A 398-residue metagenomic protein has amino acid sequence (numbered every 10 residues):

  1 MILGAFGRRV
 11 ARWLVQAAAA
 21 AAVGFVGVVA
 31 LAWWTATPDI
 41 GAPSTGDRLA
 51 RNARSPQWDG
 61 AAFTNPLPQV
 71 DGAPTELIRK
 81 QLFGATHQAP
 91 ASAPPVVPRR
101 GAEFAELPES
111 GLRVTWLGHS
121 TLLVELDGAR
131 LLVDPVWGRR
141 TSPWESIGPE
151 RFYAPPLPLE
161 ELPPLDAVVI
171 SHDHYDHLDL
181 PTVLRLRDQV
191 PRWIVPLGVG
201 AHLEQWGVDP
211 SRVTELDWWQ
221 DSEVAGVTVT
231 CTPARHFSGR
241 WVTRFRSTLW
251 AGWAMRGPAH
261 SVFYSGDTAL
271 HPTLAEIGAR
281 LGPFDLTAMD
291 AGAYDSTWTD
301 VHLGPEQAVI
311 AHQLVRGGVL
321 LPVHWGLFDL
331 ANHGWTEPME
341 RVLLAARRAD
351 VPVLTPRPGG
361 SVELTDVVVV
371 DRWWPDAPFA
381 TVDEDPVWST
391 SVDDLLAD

Functional and structural regions predicted by a protein language model:
I2-E150, P155-E161, R256-Y264, D285-G292 (+2 more regions): Metallo-beta-lactamase
I2-L3, R9-A17, G24-D47, R51 (+4 more regions): Cap/insert and terminal regions of metallo-dependent hydrolase folds
R54-S55, S146-I194, G282-A288: Active-site metal-binding motif and surrounding structural segment of the metallo-beta-lactamase
A89-E109, P196-H260, R341-G359, T365-V368: Metallo-beta-lactamase
H119-D127, E223-P283, T299, L303-Q307: Catalytic core of the metallo-beta-lactamase
D134, H172, D267: Conserved G/P- and acidic residue-centered "switch" motifs that form tight phosphate/ATP-binding loops in soluble
W137, P233-G257, W373-A397: Active-site-proximal loop/helix segment associated with metal-binding centers of metalloenzymes
W137-A154, F237-F245, D295-V301, D329: Acidic/histidine-rich helix-loop elements that form or flank divalent-metal/phosphate-binding sites at the catalytic
